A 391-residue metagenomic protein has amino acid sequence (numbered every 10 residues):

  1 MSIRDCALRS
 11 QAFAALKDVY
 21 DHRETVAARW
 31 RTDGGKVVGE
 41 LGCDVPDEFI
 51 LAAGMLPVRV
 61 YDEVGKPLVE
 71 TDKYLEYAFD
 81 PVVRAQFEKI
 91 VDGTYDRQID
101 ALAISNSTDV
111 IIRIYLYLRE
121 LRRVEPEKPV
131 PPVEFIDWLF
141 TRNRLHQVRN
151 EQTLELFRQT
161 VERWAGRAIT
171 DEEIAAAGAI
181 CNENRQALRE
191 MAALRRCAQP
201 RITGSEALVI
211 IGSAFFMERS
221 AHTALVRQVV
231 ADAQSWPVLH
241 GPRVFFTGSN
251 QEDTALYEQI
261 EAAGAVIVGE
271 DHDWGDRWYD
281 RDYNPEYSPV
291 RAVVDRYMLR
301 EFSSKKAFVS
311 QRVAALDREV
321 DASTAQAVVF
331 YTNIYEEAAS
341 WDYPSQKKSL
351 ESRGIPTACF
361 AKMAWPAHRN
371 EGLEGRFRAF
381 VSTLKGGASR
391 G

Functional and structural regions predicted by a protein language model:
S2, D18-A27, R31, G35-C43 (+3 more regions): Metallocofactor- and cofactor-centric catalytic cores in central/energy metabolism, strongly enriched
S2-C6, P344-G391: Peripheral docking tails and interdomain loops at the edges of cofactor- or intermediate-handling domains
S2-K36, E151, E155, Q159-D280 (+1 more regions): A charged, amphipathic alpha-helical module
C43-D44, F49-Y61, T247-E319: Redox- and metal-dependent alpha/beta enzyme cores, enriched for Fe-S-associated oxidoreductases and cofactor-handling
A52-Y77: Anionic-ligand anchoring segments at beta-strand to alpha-helix junctions in alpha/beta enzyme folds, i.e., glycine
L75-G93, S304-R318: Glycine-rich, highly charged phosphate/nucleotide-binding loops
A85-R163: Acidic/His-rich segments in extracytoplasmic proteins that coordinate ligands and/or metal ions
V309-G354, A358: C-terminal hydrophobic structural anchor segments that stabilize assembly/packing rather than catalytic chemistry
